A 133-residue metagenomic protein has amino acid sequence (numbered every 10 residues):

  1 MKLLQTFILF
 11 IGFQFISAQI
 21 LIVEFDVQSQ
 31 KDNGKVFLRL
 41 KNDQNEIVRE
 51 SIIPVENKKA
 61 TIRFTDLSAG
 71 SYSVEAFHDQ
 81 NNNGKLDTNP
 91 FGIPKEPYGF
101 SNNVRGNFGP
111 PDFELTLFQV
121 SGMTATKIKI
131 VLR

Functional and structural regions predicted by a protein language model:
M1-I22: Bacterial Sec-dependent N-terminal signal peptides
A18-V36, L40, T88-R133: Primarily secretory-pathway and cell-envelope proteins
Q44-I53: Surface-exposed loop/edge segments in extracytoplasmic proteins
P54-K58, V120-G122: Short proline/glycine- and polar residue-rich coil/turn motifs
E56, S68-A69: Surface-exposed loops/turns
A60-D66: Exposed aromatic-hydrophobic patches
G70-A76: A short tyrosine-centered beta-strand micro-motif
Q80-D87: Acidic, glycine-anchored loop motifs typical of Ca2+
